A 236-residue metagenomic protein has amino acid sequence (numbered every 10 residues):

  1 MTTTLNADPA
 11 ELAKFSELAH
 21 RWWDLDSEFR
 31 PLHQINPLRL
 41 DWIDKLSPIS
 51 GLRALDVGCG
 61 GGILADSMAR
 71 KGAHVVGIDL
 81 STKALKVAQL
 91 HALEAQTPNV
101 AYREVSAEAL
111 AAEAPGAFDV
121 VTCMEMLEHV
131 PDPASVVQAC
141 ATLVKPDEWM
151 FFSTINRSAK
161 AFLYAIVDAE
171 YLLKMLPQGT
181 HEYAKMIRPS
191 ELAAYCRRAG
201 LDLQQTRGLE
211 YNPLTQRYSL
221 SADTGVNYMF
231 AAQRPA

Functional and structural regions predicted by a protein language model:
M1-D24: N-terminal, positively charged/glycine-rich alpha-helical extensions of SAM-dependent methyltransferases
H33-L52: Conserved alpha-helix/loop element of class I SAM-dependent methyltransferases that forms part of the SAM/SAH-binding
S81-K83: Conserved SAM/SAH-binding beta-strand->alpha-helix loop
A95-A109: Conserved SAM-binding strand-loop segment of SAM-dependent methyltransferases
A111-V120: A short acidic, Gly/Pro-enriched loop at the edge of an enzyme's catalytic core that lines a small-molecule cofactor
A134-W149: A short glycine-rich, Lys/Arg-flanked "PGG" loop and its adjoining helix->strand segment in the class I
W149-L173: Conserved class I S-adenosyl-L-methionine
K174-E191: Acceptor-substrate binding/catalytic loop of class I
